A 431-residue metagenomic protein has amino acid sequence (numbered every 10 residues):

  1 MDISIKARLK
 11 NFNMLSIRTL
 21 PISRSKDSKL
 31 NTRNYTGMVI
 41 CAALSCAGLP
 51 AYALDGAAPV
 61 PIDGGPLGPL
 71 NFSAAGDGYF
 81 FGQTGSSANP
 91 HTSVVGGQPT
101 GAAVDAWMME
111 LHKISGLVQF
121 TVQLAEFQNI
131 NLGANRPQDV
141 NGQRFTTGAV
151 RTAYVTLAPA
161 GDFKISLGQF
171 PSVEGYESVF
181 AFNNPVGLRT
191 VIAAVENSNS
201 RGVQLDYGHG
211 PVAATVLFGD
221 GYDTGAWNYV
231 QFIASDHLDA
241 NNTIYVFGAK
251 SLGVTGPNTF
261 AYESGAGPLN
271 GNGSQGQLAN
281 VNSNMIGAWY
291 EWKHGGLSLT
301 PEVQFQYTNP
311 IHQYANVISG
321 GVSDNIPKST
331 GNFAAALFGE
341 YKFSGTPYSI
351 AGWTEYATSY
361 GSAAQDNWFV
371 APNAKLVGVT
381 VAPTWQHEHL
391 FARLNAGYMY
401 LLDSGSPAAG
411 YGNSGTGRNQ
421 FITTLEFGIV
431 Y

Functional and structural regions predicted by a protein language model:
M1, K26, M38, L54 (+11 more regions): Intrinsic disorder/low-complexity signal
D2-H91, Y431: N-terminal periplasmic/intermembrane-space "pro-region" immediately following the signal or transit peptide
N13-I17, S25, I40, Q119-F120 (+4 more regions): Enrichment for repetitive, rod-forming helical segments
L15, S93-G96, D139-F145, I244-G248 (+2 more regions): Outer-membrane beta-barrel pore domains
S45-C46, N135, G405: Hydrophobic alpha-helical membrane context
G48-P50, A106, T152, T424: A generic alpha-helix preference that emphasizes hydrophobic side chains
D55-Q231, S235-I244, E340, S344 (+2 more regions): Outer membrane beta-barrel
